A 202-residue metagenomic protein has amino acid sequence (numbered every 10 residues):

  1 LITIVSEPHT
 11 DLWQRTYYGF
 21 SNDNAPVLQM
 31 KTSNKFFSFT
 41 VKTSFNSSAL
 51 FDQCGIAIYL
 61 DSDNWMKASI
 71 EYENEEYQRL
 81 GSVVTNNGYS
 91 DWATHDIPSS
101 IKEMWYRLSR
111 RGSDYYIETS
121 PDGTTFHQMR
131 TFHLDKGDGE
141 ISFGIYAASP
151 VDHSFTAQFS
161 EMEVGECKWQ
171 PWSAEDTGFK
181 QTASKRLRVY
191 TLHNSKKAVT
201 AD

Functional and structural regions predicted by a protein language model:
L1-L187, H193-T200: Extracellular glycan-recognition regions
